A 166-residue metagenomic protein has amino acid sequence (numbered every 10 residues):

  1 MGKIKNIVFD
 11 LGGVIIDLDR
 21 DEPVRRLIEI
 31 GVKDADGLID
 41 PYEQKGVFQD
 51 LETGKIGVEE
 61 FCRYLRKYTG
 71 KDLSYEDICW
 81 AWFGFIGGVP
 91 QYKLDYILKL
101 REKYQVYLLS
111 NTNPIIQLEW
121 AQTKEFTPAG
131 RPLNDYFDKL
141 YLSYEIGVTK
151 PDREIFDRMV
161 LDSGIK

Functional and structural regions predicted by a protein language model:
M1-E43, K67-Y68: Active-site neighborhood of HAD-like aspartate-dependent phosphohydrolases
M1-K3, E102-K103, S163-K166: Glycine-rich phosphate-binding loop signature in dinucleotide/nucleotide-binding domains
D10-G13, G54, L100, L108 (+1 more regions): Generic structural signal for small/hydrophobic residues in well-ordered secondary structure, especially within
V14-I15, R20-E22, T112-I115, I146-V148: Short, solvent-exposed loop/turn segments at secondary-structure junctions
E22-R25, G46, E60, Y64 (+3 more regions): Alpha-helical elements of Rossmann-like donor-binding domains used by nucleotide-donor carbohydrate transfer enzymes
F48-C79: A metal-dependent, Asp-based hydrolase signature
E76-S110, R153: Short, acidic loop-to-helix structural element flanking the phosphoryl-transfer center in phosphate-processing enzymes
P114-K166: Substrate-recognition "cap/lid" segment bordering the active-site pocket of phosphatases
